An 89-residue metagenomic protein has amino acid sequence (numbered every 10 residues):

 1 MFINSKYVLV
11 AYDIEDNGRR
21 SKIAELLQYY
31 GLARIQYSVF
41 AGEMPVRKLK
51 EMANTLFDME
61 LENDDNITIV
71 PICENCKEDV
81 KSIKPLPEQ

Functional and structural regions predicted by a protein language model:
F2-L9, E15-Q89: Basic nucleic-acid-binding interfaces
